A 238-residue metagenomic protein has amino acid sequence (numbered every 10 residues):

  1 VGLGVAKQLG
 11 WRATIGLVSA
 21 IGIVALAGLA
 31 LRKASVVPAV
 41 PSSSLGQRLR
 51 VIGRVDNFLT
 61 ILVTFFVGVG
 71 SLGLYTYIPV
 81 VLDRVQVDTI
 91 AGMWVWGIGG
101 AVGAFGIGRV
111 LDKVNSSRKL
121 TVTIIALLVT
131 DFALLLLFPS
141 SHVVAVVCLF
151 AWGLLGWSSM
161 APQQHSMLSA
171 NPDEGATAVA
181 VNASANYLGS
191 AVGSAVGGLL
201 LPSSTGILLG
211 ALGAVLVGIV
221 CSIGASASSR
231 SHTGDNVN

Functional and structural regions predicted by a protein language model:
V1, A25, V67, W96 (+2 more regions): Structural signature of transmembrane alpha-helices in multi-pass secondary transporters
A6, G103-S116, L201: Helix-to-loop junctions at the C-terminal end of transmembrane segments in multipass secondary transporters
K7-A20, G198-L216: A membrane-interface helix-boundary motif in multi-pass transporters
T14, S19-A39, V220-S226: C-terminal membrane-cytosol helix-exit motif in multi-pass small-molecule transporters
R32-V63, N238: Juxtamembrane intracellular "pre-TM" segments in multi-pass secondary transporters
V55-A104: Extracytoplasmic gate region of multi-pass secondary transporters
S117-Q163: C-terminal transmembrane helical hairpin of 12-TM major facilitator-type secondary transporters
S169-S204, G210-G213: A late C-terminal transmembrane helix in Major Facilitator Superfamily
